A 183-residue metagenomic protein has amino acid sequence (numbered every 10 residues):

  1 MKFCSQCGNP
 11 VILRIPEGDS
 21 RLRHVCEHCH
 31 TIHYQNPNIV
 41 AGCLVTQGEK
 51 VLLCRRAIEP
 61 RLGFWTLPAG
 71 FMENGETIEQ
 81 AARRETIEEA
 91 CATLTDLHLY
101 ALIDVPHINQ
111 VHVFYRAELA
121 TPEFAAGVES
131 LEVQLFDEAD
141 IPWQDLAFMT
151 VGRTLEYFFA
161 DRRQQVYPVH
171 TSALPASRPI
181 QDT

Functional and structural regions predicted by a protein language model:
M1-G42: Acidic, metal-coordinating catalytic segment for phosphate/diphosphate chemistry, firing primarily on the Nudix
F3, R23, L44, L53 (+2 more regions): Conserved hydrophobic/aromatic beta-strand scaffold that supports enzyme active sites
I15-G18, C43-L44, F124-A126, A147: Short secondary-structure boundary/capping segments
R21, N36-V40, T46, P60-L62 (+3 more regions): Short connector loops at helix/strand junctions that flank enzyme active sites, especially segments positioning acidic
H28, R56, A69, A117 (+1 more regions): Active-site donor-binding loop signature of nucleotide-sugar glycosyltransferases
T46-E88: Conserved Nudix-box catalytic region and its N-terminal flanking loop in Nudix hydrolases and closely related
M72-Y157, D161, Q165-Y167, Q181-T183: Unchanged
Q165-A176: Short, flexible loop/turn segments with low-complexity composition
